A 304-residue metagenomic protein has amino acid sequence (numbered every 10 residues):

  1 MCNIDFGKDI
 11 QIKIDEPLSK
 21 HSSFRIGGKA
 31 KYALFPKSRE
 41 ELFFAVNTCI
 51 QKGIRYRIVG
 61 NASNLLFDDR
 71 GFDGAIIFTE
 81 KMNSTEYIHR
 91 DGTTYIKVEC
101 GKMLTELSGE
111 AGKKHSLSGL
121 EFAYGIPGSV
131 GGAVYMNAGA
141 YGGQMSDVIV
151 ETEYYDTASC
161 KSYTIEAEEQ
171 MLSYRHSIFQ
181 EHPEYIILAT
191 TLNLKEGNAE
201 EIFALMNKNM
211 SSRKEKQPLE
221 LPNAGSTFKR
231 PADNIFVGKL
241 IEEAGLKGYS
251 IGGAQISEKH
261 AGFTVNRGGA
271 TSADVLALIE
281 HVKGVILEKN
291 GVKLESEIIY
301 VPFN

Functional and structural regions predicted by a protein language model:
C2-V130: Anion-binding (especially nucleotide phosphate/pyrophosphate-binding) glycine-rich loop and adjoining beta-alpha core
K13-I14, L65, Y155-E280, G284-V285 (+1 more regions): Phosphate/pyrophosphate- and phosphate-bearing ligand-binding catalytic cores of soluble enzymes
R25, K97-E99, E121, G125 (+5 more regions): Conserved beta-strand segments that form the floor/walls of ligand-binding pockets within enzyme and binding domains
A30, S63-F67, L104, G131-Y135 (+3 more regions): Short, flexible micro-motifs
A33-R39, L66-S84, Y135-A167, H182-A189: Structural signature of FAD isoalloxazine-binding scaffolds in flavoprotein oxidoreductases
K52, V59-N61, V148, L221-P222 (+1 more regions): Short, basic and Ser/Thr-rich N-terminal targeting/leader segments
I76, E121, E153, I298-I299: Residues embedded in well-ordered beta-strands within globular domains across many folds
G112-V150, N223, K229: A gly/ser-rich beta-alpha-beta helix-loop segment of oxidoreductase catalytic cores
